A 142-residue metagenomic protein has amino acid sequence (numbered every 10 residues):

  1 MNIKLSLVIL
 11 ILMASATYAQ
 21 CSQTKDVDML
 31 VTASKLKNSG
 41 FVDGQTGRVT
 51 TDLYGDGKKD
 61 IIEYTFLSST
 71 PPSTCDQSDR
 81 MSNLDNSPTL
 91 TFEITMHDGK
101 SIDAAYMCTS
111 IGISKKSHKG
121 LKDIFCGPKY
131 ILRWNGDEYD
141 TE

Functional and structural regions predicted by a protein language model:
N2-I9: Sec-dependent signal peptide recognition, specifically the positively charged N-region followed immediately by
L10-A19: Hydrophobic h-region of N-terminal signal peptides that target proteins for export in Gram-negative bacteria
A19-E142: Beta-propeller-forming repeat regions
